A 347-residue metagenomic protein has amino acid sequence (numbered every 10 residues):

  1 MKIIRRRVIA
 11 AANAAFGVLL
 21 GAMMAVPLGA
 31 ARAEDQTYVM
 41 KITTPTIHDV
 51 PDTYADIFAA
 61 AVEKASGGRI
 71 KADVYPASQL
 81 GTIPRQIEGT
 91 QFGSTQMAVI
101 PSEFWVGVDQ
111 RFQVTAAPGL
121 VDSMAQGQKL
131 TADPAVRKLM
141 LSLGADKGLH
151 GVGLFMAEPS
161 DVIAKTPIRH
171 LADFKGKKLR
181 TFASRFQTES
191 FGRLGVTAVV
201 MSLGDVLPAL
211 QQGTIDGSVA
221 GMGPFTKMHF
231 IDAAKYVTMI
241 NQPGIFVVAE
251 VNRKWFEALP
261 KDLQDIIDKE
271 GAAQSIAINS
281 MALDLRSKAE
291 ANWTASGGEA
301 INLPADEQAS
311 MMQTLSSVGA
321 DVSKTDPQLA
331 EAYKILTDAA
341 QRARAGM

Functional and structural regions predicted by a protein language model:
M1-F16, G21-A22: Twin-arginine (Tat) signal peptide motif
K2, E34-G127, A135-M347: N-terminal secretory/targeting leader peptides
L20-G21, L28, Y333: Local alpha-helix boundary/kink/capping signal
V26-A33: Sec/Tat signal peptide C-region and signal peptidase I cleavage site
